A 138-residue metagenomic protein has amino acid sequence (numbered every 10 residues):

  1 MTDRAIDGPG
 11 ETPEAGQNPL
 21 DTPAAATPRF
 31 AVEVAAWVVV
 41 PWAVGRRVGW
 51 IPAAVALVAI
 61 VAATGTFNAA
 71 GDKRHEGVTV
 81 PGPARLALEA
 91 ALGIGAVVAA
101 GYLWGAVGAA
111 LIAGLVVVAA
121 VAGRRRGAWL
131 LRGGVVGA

Functional and structural regions predicted by a protein language model:
M1-D21, L130-A138: Actinobacteria-biased recognition of intrinsically disordered, low-complexity terminal regions
P19-I51: Membrane-helix boundary elements
A25, A54-V58, L88, G108-L115: Hydrophobic alpha-helical transmembrane segments of polytopic
V40-A53, V98-A110: Helix-coil boundary and interhelical linker segments in multi-pass alpha-helical membrane proteins
V44-V61, V80-L86: Loop-to-helix transition at the N-terminal end of transmembrane alpha-helices
A59-T66, L115-R125: Alpha-helical transmembrane segments and their membrane-interface exit regions
T66-W104: Mid-chain, well-packed structural core segment of small domains
A99-V107, V117-A138: Membrane-water interface at the C-terminal end of transmembrane alpha helices
